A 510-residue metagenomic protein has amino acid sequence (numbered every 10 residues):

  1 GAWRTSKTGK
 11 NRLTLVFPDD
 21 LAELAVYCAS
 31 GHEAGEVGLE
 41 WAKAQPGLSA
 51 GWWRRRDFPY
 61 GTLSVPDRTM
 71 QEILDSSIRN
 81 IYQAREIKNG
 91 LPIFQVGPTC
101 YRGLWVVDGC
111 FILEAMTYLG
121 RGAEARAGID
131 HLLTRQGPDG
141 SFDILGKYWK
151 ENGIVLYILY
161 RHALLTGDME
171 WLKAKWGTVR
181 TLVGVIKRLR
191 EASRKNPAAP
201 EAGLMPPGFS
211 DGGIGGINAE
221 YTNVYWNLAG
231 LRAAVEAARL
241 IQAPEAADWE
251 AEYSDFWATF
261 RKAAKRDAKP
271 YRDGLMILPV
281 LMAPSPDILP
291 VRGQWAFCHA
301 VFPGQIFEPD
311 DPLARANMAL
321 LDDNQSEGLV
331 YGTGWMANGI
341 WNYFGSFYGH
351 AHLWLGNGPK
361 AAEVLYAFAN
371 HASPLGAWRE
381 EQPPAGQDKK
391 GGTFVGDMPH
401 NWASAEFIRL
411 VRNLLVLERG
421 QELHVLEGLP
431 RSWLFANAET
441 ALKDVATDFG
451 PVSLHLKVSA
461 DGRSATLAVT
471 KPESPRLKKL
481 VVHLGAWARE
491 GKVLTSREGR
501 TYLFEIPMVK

Functional and structural regions predicted by a protein language model:
G1-G103, M169-W171, L182-V185, A238-R239 (+5 more regions): Acidic/polar, glycine-enriched structural segments that form the non-catalytic walls/loops of the carbohydrate-binding
G9-K43, D143-K150, K187-D255, P286: The feature captures the catalytic groove of carbohydrate-active enzymes
Q83-N89, K187-E201, K265-K269, E308-L313 (+1 more regions): Proline-centered turn/helix-capping motifs that create local helix->coil transitions or kinks
F94, L133-L145, A202-E220, Q382-G396: Acidic/His metal-coordination segments adjacent to aromatic residues that form catalytic metal sites in metalloenzymes
R102-D139, N152, G177-R180, G184 (+5 more regions): Active-site core of glycosidic bond-cleaving carbohydrate-active enzymes
I154, I158-L165: Hydrophobic/aromatic-rich effector regions of fungal transcription factors
A163-L164, V235, Q242, G356: Short coil/turn linking the two alpha-helices of tandem helical-hairpin repeats
P359-V509: Non-catalytic C-terminal accessory modules of carbohydrate-active enzymes
